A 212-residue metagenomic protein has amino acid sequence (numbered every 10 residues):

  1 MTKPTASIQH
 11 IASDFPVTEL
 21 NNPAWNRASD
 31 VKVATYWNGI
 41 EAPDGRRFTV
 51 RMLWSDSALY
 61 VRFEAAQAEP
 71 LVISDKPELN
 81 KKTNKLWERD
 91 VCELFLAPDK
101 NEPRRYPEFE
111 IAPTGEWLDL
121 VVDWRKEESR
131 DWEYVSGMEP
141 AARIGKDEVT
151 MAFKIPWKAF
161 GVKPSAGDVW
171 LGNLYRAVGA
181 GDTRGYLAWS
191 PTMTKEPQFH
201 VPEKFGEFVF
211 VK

Functional and structural regions predicted by a protein language model:
M1-K212: Structural preference for beta-rich elements and adjacent junctions enriched in aromatics
